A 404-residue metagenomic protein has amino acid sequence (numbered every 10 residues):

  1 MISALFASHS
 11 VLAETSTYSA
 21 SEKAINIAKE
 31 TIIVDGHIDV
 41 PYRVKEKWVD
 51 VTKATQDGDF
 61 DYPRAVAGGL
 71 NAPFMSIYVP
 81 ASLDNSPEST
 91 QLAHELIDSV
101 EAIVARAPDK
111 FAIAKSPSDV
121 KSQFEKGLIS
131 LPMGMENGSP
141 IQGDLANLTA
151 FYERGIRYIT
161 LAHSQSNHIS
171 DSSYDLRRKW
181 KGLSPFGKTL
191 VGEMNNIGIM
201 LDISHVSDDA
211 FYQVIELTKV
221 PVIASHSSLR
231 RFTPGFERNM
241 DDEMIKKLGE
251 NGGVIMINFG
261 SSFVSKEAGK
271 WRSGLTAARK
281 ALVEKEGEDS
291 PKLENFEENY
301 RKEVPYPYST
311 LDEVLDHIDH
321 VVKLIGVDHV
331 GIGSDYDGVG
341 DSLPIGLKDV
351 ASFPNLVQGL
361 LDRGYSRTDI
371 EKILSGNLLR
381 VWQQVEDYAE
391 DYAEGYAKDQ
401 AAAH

Functional and structural regions predicted by a protein language model:
M1-S8: Bacterial N-terminal signal peptides
A13-K181, R230, P234-H404: N-terminal hydrophobic targeting/anchoring segments and the immediately downstream early-domain regions of hydrolases
I129, I199, V220: A short helix->loop->beta-strand "cap" motif at the edges of active sites that frequently abuts
D144-L148, A210-K219: Distinct, well-ordered alpha-helical segments
K179-N195, V214-A224, L356: Alpha-helix-loop-beta-strand connector modules within alpha/beta enzyme cores
G192-I203, S207-Q213, M244-E250, H320: Substrate-binding cleft of carbohydrate-active enzyme catalytic domains
S227: Catalytic glutamate of the conserved HExxH
